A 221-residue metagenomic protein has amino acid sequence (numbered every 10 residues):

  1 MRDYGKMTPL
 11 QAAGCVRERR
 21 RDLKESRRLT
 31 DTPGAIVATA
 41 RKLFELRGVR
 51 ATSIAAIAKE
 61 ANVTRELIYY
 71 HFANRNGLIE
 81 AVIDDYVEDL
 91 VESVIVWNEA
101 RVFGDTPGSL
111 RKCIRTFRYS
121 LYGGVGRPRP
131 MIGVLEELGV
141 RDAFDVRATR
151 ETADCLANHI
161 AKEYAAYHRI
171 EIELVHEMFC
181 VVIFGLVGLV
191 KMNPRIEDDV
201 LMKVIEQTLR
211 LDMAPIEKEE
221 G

Functional and structural regions predicted by a protein language model:
M1-D31, E217-G221: N-terminal intrinsically disordered/low-complexity leader segments
D3-A12, R169-M192, V200-R210: Hydrophobic alpha-helical segments that form the core of small-molecule binding pockets and/or dimer interfaces
A35, T39, L43-G77, A81: Helix-turn-helix
V37, R111-R118, A153-A161, H176 (+2 more regions): An amphipathic alpha-helix signature
A81, I95-V125, F179: Hydrophobic alpha-helical connector segments
D84-V91: Short, basic, alpha-helical segments at the C-terminal edge of helix-turn-helix-like DNA-binding modules
V91-I95, G123-G126, R141-R169, E173-E177 (+1 more regions): Amphipathic alpha-helical packing segments from all-alpha helical-bundle domains
K112, T116-A143, G188: Amphipathic alpha-helical segments used for helix-helix packing
